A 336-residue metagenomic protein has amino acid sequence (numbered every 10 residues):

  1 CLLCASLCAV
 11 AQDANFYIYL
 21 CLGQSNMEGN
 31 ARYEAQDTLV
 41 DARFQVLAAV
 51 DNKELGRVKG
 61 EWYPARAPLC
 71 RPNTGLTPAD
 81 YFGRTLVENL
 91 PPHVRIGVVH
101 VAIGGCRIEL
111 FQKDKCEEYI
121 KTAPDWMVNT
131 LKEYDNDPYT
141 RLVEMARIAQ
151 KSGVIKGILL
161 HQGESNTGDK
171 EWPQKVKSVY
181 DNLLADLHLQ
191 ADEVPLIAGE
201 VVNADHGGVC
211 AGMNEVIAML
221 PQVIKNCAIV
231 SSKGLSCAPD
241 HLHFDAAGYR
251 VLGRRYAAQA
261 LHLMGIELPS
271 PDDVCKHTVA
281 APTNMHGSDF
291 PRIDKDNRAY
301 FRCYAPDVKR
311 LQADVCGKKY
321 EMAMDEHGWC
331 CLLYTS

Functional and structural regions predicted by a protein language model:
C1-Q12, P271-D272: Bacterial Sec-dependent N-terminal signal peptides
Q12-P271: Cell-envelope and extracellular/periplasmic
S270-K295: N-terminal pre-domain segments of enzymes
N297-F301: Structural beta-strand segments of beta-rich domains
Y304-K309: Short proline/glycine-enriched turn/loop motifs at strand-loop junctions of beta-rich domains
R310-C316: Change to "...patches in solvent-exposed regions of secreted, membrane-anchored, or virion-exposed structural
E321-E326: Short beta-strand segments within Ig-like beta-sandwich modules, predominantly Fibronectin type-III
Y334-T335: Conserved small/polar residues in nucleotide/adenosyl-binding loops
